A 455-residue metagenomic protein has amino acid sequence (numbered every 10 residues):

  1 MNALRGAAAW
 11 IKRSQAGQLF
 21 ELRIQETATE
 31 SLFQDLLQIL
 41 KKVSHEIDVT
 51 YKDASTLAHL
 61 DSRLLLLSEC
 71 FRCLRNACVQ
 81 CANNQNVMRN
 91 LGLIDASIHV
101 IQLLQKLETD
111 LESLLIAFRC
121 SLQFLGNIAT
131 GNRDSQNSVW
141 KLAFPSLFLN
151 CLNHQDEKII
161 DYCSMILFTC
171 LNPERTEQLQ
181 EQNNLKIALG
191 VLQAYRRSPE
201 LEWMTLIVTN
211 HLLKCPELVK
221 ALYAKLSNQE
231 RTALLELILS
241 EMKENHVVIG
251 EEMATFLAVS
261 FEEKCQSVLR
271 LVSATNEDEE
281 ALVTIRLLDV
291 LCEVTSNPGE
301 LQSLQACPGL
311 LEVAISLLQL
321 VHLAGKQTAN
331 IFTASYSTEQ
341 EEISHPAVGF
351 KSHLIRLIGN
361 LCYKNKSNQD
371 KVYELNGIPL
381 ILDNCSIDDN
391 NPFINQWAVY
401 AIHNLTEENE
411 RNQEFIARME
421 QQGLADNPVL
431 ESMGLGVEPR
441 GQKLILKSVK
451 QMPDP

Functional and structural regions predicted by a protein language model:
M1-S68, R72-R75, Q266-S267, A274 (+5 more regions): N-terminal "cap/leader" segments of large eukaryotic alpha-helical scaffolds
M1-V100, L104-C120, N127-S146, N153-Y162 (+7 more regions): Elongated alpha-helical scaffolds that mediate protein-protein interactions in large eukaryotic proteins, primarily
N2-G6, E69-R72, D95, H99 (+10 more regions): Residue-level signature of alpha-solenoid helical repeat scaffolds
S164, P199-T205, T232-L235, N390 (+2 more regions): Boundary/linker segments of alpha-helical solenoid repeat arrays
E200-M204, N210-A329: Extended acidic/polar regulatory tracts at the flanks of large eukaryotic scaffold/adaptor proteins
L291-R418, N427-P428, S432, V437-L446: Eukaryotic scaffolding regions of large macromolecular assemblies
